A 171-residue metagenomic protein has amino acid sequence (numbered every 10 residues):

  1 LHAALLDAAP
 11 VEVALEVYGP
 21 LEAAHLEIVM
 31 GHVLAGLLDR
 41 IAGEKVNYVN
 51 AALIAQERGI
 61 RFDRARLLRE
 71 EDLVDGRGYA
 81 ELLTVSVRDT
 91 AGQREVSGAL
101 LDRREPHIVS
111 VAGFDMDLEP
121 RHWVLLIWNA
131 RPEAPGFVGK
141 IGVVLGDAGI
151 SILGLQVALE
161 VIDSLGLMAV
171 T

Functional and structural regions predicted by a protein language model:
L1-T171: A conserved regulatory-domain signal marking ACT and ACT-like small-molecule sensing domains and adjacent regulatory
